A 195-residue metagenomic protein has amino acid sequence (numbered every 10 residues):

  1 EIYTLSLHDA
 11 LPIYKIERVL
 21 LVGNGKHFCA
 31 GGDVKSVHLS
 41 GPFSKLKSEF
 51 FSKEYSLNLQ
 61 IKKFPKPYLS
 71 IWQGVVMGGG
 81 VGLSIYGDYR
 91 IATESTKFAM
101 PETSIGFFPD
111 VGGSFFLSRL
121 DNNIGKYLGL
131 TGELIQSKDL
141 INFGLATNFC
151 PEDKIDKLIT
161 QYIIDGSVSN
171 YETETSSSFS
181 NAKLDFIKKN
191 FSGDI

Functional and structural regions predicted by a protein language model:
E1-D9: Single conserved hydrophobic/aromatic residue that forms the stacking wall/gate of nucleotide- or nucleobase-binding
A10, K53-F64: Catalytic-core regions built around general acid/base machinery
L21, D33, L83-S84, D139-L140: Hydrophobic/aromatic residues within transmembrane alpha-helices of multi-pass small-molecule transporters
V22-S56, G106: Glycine- (often His-adjacent) and acidic-residue-rich active-site loop that binds/positions the CoA thioester
I61-I105, Q136-S137: Glycine-rich beta-to-alpha active-site loop
G87-D110, G144-I159: Gly/Pro- and small hydrophobic-enriched strand-loop and loop-to-helix capping segments that sit at the rims
S114-N123: Hydrophobic, secondary-structure "cap" segments at the distal end of domains
L145, C150-I195: Amphipathic alpha-helical blocks and their helix-capping loop/short-beta junctions
